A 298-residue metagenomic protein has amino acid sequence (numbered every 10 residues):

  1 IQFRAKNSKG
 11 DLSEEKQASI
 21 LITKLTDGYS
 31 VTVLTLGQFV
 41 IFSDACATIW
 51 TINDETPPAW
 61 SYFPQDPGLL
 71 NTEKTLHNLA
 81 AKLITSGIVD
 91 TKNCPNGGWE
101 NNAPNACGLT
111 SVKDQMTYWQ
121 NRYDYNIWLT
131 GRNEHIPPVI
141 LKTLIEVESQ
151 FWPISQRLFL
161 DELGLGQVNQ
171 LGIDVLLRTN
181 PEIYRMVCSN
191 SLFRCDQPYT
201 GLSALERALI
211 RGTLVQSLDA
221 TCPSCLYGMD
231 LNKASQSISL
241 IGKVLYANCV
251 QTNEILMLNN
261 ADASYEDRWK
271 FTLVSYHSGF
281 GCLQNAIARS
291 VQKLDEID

Functional and structural regions predicted by a protein language model:
I1-M229, K233, S239-K270, F280-D298: Cell-wall glycan-active module
